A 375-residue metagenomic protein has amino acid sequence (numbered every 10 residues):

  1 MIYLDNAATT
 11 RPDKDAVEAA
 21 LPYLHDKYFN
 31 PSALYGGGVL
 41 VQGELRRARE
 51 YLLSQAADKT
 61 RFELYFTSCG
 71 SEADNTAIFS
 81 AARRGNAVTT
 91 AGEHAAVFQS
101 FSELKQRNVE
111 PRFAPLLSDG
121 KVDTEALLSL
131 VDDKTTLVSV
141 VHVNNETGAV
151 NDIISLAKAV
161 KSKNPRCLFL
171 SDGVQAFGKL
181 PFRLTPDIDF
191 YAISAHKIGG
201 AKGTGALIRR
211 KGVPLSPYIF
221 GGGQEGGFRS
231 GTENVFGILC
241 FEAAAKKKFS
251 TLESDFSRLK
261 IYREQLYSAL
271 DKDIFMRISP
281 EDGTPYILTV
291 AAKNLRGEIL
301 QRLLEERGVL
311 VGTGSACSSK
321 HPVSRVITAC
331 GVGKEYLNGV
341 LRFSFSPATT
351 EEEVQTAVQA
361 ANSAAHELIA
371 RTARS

Functional and structural regions predicted by a protein language model:
M1-S375: Pyridoxal 5′-phosphate
